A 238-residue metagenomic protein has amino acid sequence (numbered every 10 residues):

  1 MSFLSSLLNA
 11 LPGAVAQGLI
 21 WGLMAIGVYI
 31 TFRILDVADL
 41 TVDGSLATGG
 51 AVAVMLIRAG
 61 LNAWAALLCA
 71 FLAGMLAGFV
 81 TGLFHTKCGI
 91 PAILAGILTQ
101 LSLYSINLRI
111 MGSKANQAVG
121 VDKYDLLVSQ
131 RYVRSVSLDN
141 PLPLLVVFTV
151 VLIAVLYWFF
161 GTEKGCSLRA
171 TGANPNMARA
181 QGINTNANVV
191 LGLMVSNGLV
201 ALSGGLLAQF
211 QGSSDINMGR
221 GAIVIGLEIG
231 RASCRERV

Functional and structural regions predicted by a protein language model:
M1-M24, V52, A59-A65, L138-D139: Membrane-interfacial amphipathic/re-entrant helices at transmembrane-helix boundaries
L19, G44, W64-L72, L94-I97 (+3 more regions): Hydrophobic alpha-helical transmembrane segments
I30, M55, A59, F79 (+4 more regions): Membrane-interface helix caps of multi-pass small-molecule transporters
T31-G49, F84-L98, S167, L191 (+1 more regions): Short, non-helical or kinked segments that cap or interrupt transmembrane helices
L61-L101, I106, T149-V150: Alpha-helical transmembrane segments within multi-pass membrane transporters and channels
A77, L138-D215: Helix-loop-helix "hairpin" substructures at the membrane interface of multi-pass membrane proteins
A92, G96-G161, L191, Q211-I216: Transmembrane helix-bundle core of multi-pass membrane transporters and related energy-transducing complexes
V200, Q211-R237: Transmembrane alpha-helical segments in multi-pass inner-membrane proteins
